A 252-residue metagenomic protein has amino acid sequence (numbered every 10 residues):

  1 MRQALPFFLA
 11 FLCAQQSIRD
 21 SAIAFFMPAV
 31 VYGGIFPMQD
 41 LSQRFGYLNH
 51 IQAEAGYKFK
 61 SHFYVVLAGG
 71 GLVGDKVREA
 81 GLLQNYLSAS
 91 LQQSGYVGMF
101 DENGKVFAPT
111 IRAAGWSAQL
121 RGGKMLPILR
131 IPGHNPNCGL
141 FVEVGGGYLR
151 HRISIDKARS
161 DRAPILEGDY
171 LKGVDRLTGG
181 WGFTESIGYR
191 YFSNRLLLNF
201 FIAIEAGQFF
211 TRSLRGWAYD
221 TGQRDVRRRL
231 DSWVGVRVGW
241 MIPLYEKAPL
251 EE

Functional and structural regions predicted by a protein language model:
Q3-L12: Sec-dependent N-terminal signal peptides
Q15-A68, L72, G239, P243: Short glycine/proline- and aromatic-enriched beta-strand/turn motifs that initiate or cap beta-hairpins
Q16-F25, H62, I128-G139, F192-F200 (+1 more regions): Short loop/turn motifs that connect adjacent beta-strands in outer-membrane beta-barrel proteins
V30-Y32, A53-Y57, G69-G71, A118-K124 (+4 more regions): Residues on the lipid-exposed face of transmembrane beta-strands in outer-membrane beta-barrel proteins
P37-R44, K76-G115, H151-G180, R212-G235: Extracellular/periplasm-exposed beta-strand and loop segments of Gram-negative cell-envelope proteins, dominated by
Y64-V66, T110-S154: Internal, conserved structured core segments that host functional sites
P132-L197: A charged, solvent-exposed segment within the mature domains of Sec-exported extracytoplasmic proteins
E185-E252: Predominantly the C-terminal beta-signal and adjacent terminal strand-loop region of outer-membrane beta-barrel
